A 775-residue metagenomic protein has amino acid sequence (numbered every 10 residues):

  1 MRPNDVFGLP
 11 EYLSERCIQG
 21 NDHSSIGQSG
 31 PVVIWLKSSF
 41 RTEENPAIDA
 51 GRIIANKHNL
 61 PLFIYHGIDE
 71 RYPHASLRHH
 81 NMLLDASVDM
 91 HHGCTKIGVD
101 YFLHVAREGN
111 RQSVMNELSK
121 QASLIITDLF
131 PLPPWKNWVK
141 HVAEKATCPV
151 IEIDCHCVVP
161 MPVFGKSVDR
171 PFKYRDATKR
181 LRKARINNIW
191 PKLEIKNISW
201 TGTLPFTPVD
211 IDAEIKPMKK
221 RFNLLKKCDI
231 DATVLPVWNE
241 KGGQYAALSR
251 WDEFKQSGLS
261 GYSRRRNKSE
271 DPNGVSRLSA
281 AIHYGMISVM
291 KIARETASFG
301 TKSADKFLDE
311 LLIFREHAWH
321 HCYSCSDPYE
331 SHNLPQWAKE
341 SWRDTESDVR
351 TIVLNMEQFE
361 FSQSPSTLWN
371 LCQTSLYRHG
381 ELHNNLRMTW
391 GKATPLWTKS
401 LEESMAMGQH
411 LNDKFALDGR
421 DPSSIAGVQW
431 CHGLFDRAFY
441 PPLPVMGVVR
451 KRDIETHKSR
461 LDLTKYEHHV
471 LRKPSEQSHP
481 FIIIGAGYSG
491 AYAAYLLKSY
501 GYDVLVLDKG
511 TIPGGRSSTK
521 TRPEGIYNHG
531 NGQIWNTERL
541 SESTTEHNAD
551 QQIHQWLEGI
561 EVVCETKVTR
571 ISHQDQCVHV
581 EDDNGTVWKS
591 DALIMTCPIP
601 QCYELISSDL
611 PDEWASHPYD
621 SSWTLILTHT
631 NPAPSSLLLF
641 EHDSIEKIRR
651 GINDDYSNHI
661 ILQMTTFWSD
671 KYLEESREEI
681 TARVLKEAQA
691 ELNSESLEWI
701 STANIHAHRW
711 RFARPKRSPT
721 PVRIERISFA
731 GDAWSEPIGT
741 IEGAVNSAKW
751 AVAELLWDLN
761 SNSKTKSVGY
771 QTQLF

Functional and structural regions predicted by a protein language model:
F102, A106-A232, V428-Q429: Beta-rich, aromatic/charged-enriched effector core domains that present basic-aromatic interfaces for binding
S167-Y323, D327-N333, Y466: Glycine/tryptophan-enriched, flexible segments
K268-L461: Active-site-proximal binding-pocket segments
W430-L443, G447, D453-P474, Y492 (+4 more regions): Conserved flavin/dinucleotide-binding core of flavoenzymes
I482-I484, K498-T521: Glycine-rich FAD pyrophosphate-binding loop
G514, V587-S636, S694: Central helical "cap/lid" subdomain
G532-E558, E674-I680: Short beta-strand to alpha-helix junction loop
C564-V578: A conserved short coil-to-beta-strand element within the FAD-binding core of flavoproteins
